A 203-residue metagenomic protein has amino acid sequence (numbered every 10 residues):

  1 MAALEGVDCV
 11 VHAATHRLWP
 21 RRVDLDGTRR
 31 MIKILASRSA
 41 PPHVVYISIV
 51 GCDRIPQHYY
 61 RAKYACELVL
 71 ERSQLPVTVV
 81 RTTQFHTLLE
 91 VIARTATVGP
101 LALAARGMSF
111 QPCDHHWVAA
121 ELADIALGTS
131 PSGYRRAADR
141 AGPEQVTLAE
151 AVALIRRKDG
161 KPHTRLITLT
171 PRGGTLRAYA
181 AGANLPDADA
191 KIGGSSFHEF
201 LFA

Functional and structural regions predicted by a protein language model:
M1, R29-I32, H115-A123, G193-F202: Short, amphipathic alpha-helical "lid/cap" segments that border enzyme active or binding sites
M1-R38, I49-R54: NAD(P)H-binding glycine-rich loop region in Rossmannoid oxidoreductase-like domains and their noncatalytic homologs
E5, S39, L75, S195: Structured loop/turn residues at beta-strand edges in well-structured enzyme cores
A13-A14, V44-I49, V80-T82: SDR active-site strand-loop-helix element
V23, G27, A62, I192: Soluble or luminal CAZymes and related metallo-dependent hydrolases
R38-V44: Active-site loop of short-chain dehydrogenase/reductase
P42, D53-H163, T170: Oxidoreductase cofactor-interface core, primarily capturing Rossmann-like NAD(P)-dependent enzymes
Q145-A203: Mobile cap/lid helix-loop segments that border enzyme active or cofactor-binding sites and regulate substrate access
